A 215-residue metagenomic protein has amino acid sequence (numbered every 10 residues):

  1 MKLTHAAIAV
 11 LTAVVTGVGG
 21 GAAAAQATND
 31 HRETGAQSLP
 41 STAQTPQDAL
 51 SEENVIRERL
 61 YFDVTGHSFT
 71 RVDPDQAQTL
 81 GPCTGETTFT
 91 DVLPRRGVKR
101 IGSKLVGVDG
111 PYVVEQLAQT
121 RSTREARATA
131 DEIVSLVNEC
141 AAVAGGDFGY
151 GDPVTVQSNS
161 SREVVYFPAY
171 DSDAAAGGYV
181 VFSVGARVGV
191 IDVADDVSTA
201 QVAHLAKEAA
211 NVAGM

Functional and structural regions predicted by a protein language model:
M1-T28: Secretory targeting and sorting signals
Q26-R100, A206: N-terminal "mature-domain start" segment
S68-Q78, D131-G178: Short Gly/Thr-rich strand-loop-strand
R100-D131: A short acidic-to-branched-hydrophobic micro-motif
R100-V106, A176-S183: Short, surface-exposed beta-strand/loop micro-motifs that present aromatic residues
T120-E125, V156-S161, V184: A short, structured loop/turn motif at beta-sheet edges
E125-L136, L205, A209: Stable alpha-helical elements in mature extracytoplasmic
A186, V190-M215: Surface-exposed amphipathic alpha-helical segments
